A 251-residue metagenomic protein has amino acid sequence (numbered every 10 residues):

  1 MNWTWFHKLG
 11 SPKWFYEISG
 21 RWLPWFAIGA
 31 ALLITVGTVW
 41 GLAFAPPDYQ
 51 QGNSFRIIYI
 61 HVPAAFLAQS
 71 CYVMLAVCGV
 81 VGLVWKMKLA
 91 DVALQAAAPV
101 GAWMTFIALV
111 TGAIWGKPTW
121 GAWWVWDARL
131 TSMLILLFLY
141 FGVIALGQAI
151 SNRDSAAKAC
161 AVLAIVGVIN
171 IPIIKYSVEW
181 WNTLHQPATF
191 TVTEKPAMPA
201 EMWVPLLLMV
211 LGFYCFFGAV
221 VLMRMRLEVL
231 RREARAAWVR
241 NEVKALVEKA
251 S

Functional and structural regions predicted by a protein language model:
M1-S251: Polytopic transmembrane helical bundles with strong interfacial aromatic enrichment
